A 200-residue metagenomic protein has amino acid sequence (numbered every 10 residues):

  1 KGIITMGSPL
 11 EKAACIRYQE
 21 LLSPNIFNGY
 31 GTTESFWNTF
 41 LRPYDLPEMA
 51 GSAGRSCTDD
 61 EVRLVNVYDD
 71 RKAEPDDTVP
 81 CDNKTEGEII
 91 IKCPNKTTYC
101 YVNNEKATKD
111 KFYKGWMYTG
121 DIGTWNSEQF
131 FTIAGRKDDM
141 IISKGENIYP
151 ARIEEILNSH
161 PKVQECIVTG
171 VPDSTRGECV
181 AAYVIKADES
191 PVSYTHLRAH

Functional and structural regions predicted by a protein language model:
K1-M49, E61: Gly/Ser/Thr-rich phosphate-binding loop
G7, G31, G54, D121 (+1 more regions): Active-site glycine-centered loops adjacent to acidic/histidine catalytic or metal-binding residues that shape
I16, G51, K106, E155: Active-site phosphate/pyrophosphate- and oxyanion-stabilizing loops and adjacent acidic/basic residues in soluble
F27-E34, A53-S56, T169-P172: Beta-strand->loop->alpha-helix junctions that form or flank phosphate-binding loops in nucleotide-handling enzymes
R55-D59, D70-D110, I148: Conserved ATP/PPi-binding loop(s) of AMP-dependent carboxylate-activating enzymes
E61, Y68-D69, S127-E128: Residue-level recognition of short loop/turn positions
C93, Y99-C100, D110, I122-R198: AMP-binding/adenylate-forming catalytic core of the ANL superfamily
